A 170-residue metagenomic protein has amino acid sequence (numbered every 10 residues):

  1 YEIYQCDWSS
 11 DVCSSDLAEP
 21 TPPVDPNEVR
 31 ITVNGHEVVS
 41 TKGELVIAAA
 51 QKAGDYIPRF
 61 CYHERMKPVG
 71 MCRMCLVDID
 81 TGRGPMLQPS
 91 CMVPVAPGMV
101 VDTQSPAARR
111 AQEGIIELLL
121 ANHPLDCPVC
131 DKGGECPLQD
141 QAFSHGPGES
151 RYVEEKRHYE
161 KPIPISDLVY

Functional and structural regions predicted by a protein language model:
Y1-C13: Single conserved hydrophobic/aromatic residue that forms the stacking wall/gate of nucleotide- or nucleobase-binding
Q5, K42, T103: Small/polar loops that bind or transfer phosphate-bearing groups
C6, T21-V24, S90, I163: Generic low-complexity segments that are intrinsically disordered, proline-rich and/or Lys/Arg-biased
S10, S15-N27, P128: Intrinsic disorder at enzyme termini
T21-P23, T32, L87, E155: Short, flexible segments with low predicted structural confidence
V29, H36-P97, A107-A111: N-terminal cofactor/phosphate-binding cores enriched in small/glycine residues, especially glycine-rich loops such as
R30-V33, D167-L168: A short, structure-level motif marking secondary-structure boundaries and short turns
R73, V77-Y170: Fe-S ferredoxin-like electron-transfer domains and their immediately adjacent linker/connector regions across
